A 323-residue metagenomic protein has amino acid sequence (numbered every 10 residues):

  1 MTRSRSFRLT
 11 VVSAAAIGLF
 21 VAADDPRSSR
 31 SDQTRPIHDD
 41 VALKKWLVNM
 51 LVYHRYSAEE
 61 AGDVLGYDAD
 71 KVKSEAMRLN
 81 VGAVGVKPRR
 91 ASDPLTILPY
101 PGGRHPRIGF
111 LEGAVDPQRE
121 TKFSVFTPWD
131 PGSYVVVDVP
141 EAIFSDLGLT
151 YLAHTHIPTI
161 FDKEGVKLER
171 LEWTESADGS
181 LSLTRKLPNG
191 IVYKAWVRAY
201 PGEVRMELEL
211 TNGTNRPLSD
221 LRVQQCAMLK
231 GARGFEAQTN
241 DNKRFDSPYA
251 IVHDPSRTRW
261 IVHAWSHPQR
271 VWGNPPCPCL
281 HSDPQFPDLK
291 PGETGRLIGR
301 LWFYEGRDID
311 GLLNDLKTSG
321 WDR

Functional and structural regions predicted by a protein language model:
M1-V11: Bacterial N-terminal signal peptides that target proteins for export
L19-S31: Bacterial Sec-dependent signal peptides at the C-terminal "C-region" and cleavage site
D40-R55: Short, amphipathic alpha-helical "recognition" segments used to contact nucleic acids or chromatin
L65-E75: Short, basic interhelical loop/turn and adjoining N-cap of the next helix at nucleic-acid- or acidic-partner-contacting
A83-Y100: Short Lys/Arg-enriched helix C-cap and helix-to-coil transition segments that create basic nucleic-acid-contact patches
L147-P201, P217: Extended, loop-rich substrate-binding clefts of extracytoplasmic carbohydrate-active enzymes
H156-K163, K167, E172-S176, D254-R323: Beta-strand-rich recognition/accessory modules
A199-T239: Acidic (Asp/Glu-rich), glycine- and aromatic
